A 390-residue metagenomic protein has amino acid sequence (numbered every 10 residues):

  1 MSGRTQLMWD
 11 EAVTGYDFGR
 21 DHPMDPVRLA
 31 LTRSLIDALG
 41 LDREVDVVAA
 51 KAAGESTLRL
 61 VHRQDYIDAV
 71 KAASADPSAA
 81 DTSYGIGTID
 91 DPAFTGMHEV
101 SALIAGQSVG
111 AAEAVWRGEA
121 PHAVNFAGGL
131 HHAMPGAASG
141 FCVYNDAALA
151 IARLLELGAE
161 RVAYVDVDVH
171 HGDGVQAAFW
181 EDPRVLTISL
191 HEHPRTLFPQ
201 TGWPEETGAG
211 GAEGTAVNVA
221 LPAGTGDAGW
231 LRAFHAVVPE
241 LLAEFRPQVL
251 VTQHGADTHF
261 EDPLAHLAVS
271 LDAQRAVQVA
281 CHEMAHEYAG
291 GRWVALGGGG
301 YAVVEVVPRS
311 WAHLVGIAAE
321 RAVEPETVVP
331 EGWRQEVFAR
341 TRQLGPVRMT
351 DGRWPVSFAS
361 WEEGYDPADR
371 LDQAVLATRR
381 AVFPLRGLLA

Functional and structural regions predicted by a protein language model:
M1-L60: N-terminal low-complexity, Ser/Thr- and acidic-residue-enriched intrinsically disordered segments
M1-M8, T14, V70, P77-A390: A general "terminal functional-core" signal
G40-R43, D65, G118, L157: Short glycine-centered helix-capping/turn motifs at secondary-structure transition points
K51-A75: Charged, often glycine-rich, active-site loop that binds/positions anionic groups
